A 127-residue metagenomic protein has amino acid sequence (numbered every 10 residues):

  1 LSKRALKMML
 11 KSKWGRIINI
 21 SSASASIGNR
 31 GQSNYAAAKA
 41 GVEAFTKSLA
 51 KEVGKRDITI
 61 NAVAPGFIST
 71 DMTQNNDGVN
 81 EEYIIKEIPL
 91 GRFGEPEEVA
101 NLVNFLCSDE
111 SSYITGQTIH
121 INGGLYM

Functional and structural regions predicted by a protein language model:
S2, A38, T46: Active-site helix of classical SDR
K3-R16: A short helix-coil junction within the Rossmann-fold of NAD(P)-dependent oxidoreductases
K7-M8, K51-K55, S112: Alpha-helical segment proximal to the catalytic Tyr-Lys
W14, R92-I121, Y126: C-terminal substrate-recognition "lid" of short-chain dehydrogenase/reductases
S22: Residue(s) in the substrate-gating loop at a strand-loop-helix junction that position the organic substrate next
S26, E43, A64-N75, S108: Short, flexible catalytic-loop segment of classical short-chain dehydrogenase/reductase
I27-S33, K55-R56, G91, D109: Active-site loop immediately N-terminal to the catalytic Tyr-X3-Lys motif of short-chain dehydrogenase/reductase
K55, G66-I88: A glycine/serine/threonine-rich, flexible loop-to-helix segment that serves as the NAD(P) cofactor-binding "lid"
